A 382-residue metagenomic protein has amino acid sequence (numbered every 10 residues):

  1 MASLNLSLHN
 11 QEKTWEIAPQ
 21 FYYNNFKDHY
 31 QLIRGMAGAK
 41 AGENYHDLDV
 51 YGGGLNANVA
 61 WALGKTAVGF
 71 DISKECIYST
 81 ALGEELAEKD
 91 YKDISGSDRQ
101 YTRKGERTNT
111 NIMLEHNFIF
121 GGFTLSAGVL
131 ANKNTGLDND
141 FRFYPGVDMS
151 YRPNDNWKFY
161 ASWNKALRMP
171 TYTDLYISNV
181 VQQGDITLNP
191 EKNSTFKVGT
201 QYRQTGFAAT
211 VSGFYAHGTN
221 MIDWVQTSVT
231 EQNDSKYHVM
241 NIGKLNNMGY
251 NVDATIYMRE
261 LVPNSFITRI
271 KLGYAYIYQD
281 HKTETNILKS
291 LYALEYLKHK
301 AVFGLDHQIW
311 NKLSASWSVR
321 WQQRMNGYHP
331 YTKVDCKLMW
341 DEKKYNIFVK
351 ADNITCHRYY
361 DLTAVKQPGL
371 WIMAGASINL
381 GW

Functional and structural regions predicted by a protein language model:
M1, R34-Y45, G52, S95-R103 (+8 more regions): Extracellular loop and loop/strand-boundary signature of outer-membrane beta-barrel proteins
M1-Q11, D138, R152, K158 (+4 more regions): Outer-membrane beta-barrel signature, preferentially recognizing the C-terminal barrel domain of Gram-negative
M1-R142, S150-R152, T210-V211, N251-I256 (+1 more regions): Face-selective signature of the C-terminal outer-membrane beta-barrel domain
L8-K13, N58-L63, N117-G122, Y151-D155 (+9 more regions): Outer-membrane beta-barrel strand-turn architecture
Y23-K27, W61-L63, I72-Y78, F120-G122 (+12 more regions): Transmembrane beta-strands of outer-membrane beta-barrel pores
H29-G38, Y78-A87, K92-I94, L137-Y144 (+7 more regions): Outer-membrane beta-barrel translocator domains and adjoining extracellular loop/strand segments of Gram-negative
F118-T124, Y215-H217, H238-Q323, S377: Gram-negative outer-membrane beta-barrel transporters
T219-N220, W224, Y328, C336-W382: C-terminal beta-signal and adjacent terminal beta-strands/loops of Gram-negative outer-membrane beta-barrel proteins
